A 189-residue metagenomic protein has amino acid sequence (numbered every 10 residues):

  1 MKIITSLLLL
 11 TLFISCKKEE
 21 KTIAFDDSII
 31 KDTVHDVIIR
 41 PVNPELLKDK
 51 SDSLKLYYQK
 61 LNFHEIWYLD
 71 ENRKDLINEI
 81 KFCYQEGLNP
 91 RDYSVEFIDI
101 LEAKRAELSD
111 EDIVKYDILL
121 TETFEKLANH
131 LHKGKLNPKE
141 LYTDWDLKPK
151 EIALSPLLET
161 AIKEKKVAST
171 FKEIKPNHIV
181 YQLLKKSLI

Functional and structural regions predicted by a protein language model:
M1-L7: Sec-dependent signal peptide recognition, specifically the positively charged N-region followed immediately by
K2, K17-K18: Polybasic, lysine/arginine-rich low-complexity segments
L7-L8, E122: N-terminal regions of proteins, emphasizing targeting and processing segments when present
L12-S15: C-terminal motif of bacterial Sec signal peptides marking the signal peptidase cleavage site
E19-I189: Auxiliary tRNA-acceptor-end handling modules of aminoacyl-tRNA synthetases
